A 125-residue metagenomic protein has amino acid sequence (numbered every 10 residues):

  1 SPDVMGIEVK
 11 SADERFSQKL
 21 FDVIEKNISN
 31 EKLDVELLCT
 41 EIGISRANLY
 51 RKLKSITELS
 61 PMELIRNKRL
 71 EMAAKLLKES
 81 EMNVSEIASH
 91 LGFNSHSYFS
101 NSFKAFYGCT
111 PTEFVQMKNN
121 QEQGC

Functional and structural regions predicted by a protein language model:
S1-G43, K52: Membrane-proximal linker segments that couple transmembrane helices to downstream signaling/catalytic modules
P2, T112, Q121-Q123: Intrinsic disorder/low-complexity signal
V4-M5, V84, S100: A residue-level detector for conformationally permissive "hinge/kink" positions
F21-L33, L53, T57, A74-N83 (+2 more regions): Basic, amphipathic alpha-helical hairpins
V35-I65, A88-E113: Basic/polar phosphate-binding segments, predominantly the helix-turn-helix DNA-binding elements of transcriptional
S55-N94, Q116-C125: Terminal helix-turn-helix DNA-binding modules in bacterial transcription factors
